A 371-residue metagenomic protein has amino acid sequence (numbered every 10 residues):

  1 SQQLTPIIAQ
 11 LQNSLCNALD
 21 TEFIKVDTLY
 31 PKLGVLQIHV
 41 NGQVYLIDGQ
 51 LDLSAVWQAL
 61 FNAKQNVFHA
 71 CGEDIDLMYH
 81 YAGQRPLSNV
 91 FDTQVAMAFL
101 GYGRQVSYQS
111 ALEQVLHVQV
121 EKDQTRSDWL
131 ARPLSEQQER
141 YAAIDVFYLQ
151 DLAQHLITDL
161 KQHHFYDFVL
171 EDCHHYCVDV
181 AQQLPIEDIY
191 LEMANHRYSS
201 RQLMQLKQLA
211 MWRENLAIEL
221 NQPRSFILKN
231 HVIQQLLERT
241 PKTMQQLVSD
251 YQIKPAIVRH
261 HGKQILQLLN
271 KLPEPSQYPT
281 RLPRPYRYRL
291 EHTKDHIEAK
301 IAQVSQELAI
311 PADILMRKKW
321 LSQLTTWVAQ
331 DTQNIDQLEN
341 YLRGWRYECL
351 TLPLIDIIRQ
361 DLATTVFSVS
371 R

Functional and structural regions predicted by a protein language model:
S1-S110, Q114: Conserved RNase H-like, two-metal-ion catalytic cores of nucleic-acid enzymes
Q2, G72, A143, I227 (+1 more regions): Conserved phosphate-coordination/catalytic loops
N13, G42, Q84-R85, V118 (+3 more regions): Short, well-ordered coil loops that connect the C-terminus of an alpha-helix to the N-terminus of a beta-strand
V26-P31, F99-L100, R132-S135, L236 (+1 more regions): Short, solvent-exposed polar/charged micro-motifs at secondary-structure junctions
Q65, H69-F165, C173-A181: Internal, well-ordered alpha/beta segment that forms a basic, Gly-enriched binding/recognition surface
E136, L156-R371: Accessory DNA-binding and partner-docking regions appended to nucleic-acid-acting proteins, especially the terminal
